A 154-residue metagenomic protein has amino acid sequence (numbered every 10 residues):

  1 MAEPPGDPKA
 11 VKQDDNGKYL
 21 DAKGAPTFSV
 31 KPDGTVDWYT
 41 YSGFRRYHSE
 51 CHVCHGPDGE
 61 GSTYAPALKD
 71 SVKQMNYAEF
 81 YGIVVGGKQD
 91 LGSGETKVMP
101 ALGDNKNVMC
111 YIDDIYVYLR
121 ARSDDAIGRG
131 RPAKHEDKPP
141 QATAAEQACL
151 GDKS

Functional and structural regions predicted by a protein language model:
E3-K9, S62-K69, G87-I115, L119-P140: Axial heme c-ligation environment in periplasmic c-type cytochrome domains
G6-R46, K153: Electrostatic cytochrome c docking/interface patches
V36, T40, F44, K73 (+2 more regions): Solvent-exposed, acidic/flexible segments
Y41-H52, G61, Q74-Y81, P132-K134: Sequence context surrounding c-type heme c attachment/ligation sites in exported
Y47-E50, K106, A145: Secretory pathway export signals and precursors
Y47-P57, F80, V84, M99 (+2 more regions): The canonical Cys-X-X-Cys-His
P57-E60, G130, S154: Secreted/processed peptides and extracellular or luminal domains of membrane proteins
E136-S154: Short, low-complexity, Pro/Ser/Thr/Gly-rich segments in the mature regions of secreted, periplasmic
